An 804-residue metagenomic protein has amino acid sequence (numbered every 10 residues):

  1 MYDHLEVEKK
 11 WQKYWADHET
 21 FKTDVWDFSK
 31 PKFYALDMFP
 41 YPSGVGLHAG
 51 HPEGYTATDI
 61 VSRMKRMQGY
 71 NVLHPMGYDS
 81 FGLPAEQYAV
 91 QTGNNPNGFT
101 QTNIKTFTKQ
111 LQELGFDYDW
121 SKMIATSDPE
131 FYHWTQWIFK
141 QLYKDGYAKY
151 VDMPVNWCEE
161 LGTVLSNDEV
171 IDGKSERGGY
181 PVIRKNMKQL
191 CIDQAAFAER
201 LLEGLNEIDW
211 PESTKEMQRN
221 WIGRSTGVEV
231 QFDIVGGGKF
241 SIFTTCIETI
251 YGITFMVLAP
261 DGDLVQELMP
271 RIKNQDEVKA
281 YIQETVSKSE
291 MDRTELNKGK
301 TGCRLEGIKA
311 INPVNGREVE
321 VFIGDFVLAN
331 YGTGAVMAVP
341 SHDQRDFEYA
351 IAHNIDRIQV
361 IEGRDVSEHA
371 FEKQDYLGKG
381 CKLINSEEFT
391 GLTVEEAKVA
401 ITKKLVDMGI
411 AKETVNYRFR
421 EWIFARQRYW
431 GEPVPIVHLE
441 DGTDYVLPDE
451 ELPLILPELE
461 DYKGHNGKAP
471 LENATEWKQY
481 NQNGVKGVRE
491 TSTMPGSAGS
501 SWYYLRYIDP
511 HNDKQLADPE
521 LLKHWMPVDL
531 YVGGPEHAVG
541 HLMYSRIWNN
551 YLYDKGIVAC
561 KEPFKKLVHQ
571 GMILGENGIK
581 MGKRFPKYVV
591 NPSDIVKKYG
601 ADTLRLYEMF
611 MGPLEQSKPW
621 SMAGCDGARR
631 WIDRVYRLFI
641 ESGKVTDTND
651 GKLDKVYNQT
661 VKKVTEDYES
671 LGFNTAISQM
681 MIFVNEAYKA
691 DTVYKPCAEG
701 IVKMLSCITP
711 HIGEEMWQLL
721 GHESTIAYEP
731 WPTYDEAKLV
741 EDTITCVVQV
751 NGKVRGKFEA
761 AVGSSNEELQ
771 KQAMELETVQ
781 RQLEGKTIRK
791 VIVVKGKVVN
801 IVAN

Functional and structural regions predicted by a protein language model:
M1-K32, A259-G262, R271-D276, V336 (+13 more regions): Basic, alpha-helical terminal appendages of large translation-related enzymes
M1-L36, R66-P75, G98-T106, Y281-I323 (+1 more regions): Conserved oxyanion/phosphate-binding beta-strand-loop segments in alpha/beta enzyme cores
Y2-Q12, T135-E362, H465-K468, E472-N483 (+2 more regions): NTP-handling and nucleic-acid-processing catalytic cores
K10, Y14-H18, Q91-I247, A335-E451 (+7 more regions): Residue patterns forming the tRNA-binding/recognition surfaces of aminoacyl-tRNA synthetases and related DALR
D24-P96, T100, I124-I138, T244-T245 (+2 more regions): N-terminal catalytic cores of NTP/NDP-binding nucleotidyl/phosphoryl-transfer enzymes
M38-L47, D119-I124, L328-V336, L383-E387 (+9 more regions): Glycine- and acidic
K144-N156, G332, E413-G442, D594-E759 (+2 more regions): Helix-rich, typically C-terminal accessory recognition domains appended to large enzymatic cores
I308-V314, E318-Y331, V360, N473-Q616: Alpha-helical recognition segments enriched in aromatics with Gly/Pro capping that present substrate-recognition
